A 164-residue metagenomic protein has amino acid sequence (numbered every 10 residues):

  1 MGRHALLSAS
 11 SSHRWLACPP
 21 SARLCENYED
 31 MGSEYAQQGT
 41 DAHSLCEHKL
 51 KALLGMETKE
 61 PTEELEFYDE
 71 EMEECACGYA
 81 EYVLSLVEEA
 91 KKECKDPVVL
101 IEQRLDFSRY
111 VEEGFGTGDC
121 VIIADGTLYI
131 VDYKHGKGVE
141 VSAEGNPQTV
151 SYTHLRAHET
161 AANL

Functional and structural regions predicted by a protein language model:
M1-L128: Metal-dependent nuclease catalytic cores that hydrolyze phosphodiester bonds in DNA/RNA, characterized by
S33-Q37, E140-G145: Short alpha-helix boundary/capping segments
E47, A162-N163: Alpha-helical and His/Cys-centered functional microenvironments
T117, G145-T149: Amphipathic alpha-helical segments in well-structured domains
L128, P147, L155-R156: Metal-dependent DNA replication initiation modules
Y133-V141: Short beta-strand-loop-alpha-helix junction that forms the active-site gateway of nucleic-acid-processing nucleases
T153-A162: Conserved small/polar residues in nucleotide/adenosyl-binding loops
